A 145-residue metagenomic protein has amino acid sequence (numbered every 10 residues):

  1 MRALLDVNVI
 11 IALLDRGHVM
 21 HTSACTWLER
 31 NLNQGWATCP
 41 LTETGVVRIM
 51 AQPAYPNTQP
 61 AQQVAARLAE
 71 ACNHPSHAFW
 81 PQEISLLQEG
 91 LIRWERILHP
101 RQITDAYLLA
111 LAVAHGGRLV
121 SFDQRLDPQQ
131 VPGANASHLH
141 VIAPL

Functional and structural regions predicted by a protein language model:
M1-T38, M50-A66, V131-A134, L145: Short, well-structured N-terminal submotif of metal-dependent ribonuclease cores
I10, E43-V46, L126-D127: A generic structural signal for short hydrophobic patches within well-formed alpha-helices
R16, P40-T44, L68-I97: Acidic catalytic patch
G35, S76-A78, S137-H140: Conserved beta-strand segments of alpha/beta enzyme cores
C39, T104, F122: Replace "coordinates the UDP/GDP/TDP-sugar" with "coordinates nucleotide-activated sugar donors
I84-L98, L109-L145: Acidic, PIN/NYN-like endoribonuclease modules and their adjacent C-terminal/linker elements
